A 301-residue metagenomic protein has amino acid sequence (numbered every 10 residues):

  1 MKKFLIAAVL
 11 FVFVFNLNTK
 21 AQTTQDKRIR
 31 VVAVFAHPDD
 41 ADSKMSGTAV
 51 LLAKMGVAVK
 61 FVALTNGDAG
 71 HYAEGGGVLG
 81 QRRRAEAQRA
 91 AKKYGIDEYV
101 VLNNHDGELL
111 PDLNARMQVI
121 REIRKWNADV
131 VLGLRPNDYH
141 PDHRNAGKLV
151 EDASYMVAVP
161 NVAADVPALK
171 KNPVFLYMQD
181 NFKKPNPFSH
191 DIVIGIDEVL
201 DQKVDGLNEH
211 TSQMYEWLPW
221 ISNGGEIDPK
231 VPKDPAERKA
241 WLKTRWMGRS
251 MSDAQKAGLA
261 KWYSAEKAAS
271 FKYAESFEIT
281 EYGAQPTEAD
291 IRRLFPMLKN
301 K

Functional and structural regions predicted by a protein language model:
M1-F4: Positively charged n-region of N-terminal signal peptides that target proteins for export
I6-N16: Bacterial N-terminal signal peptides
A21-W126, K148, M156, V166-P167: Active-site rim/loop-helix segments in enzyme catalytic domains that contact anionic ligands
V57, K170-F175: A short helix->loop->beta-strand "cap" motif at the edges of active sites that frequently abuts
D97, D129, P173: Conserved acidic residues
E122-D165: Active-site adenylate/phosphate-handling loop in enzymes that bind or generate adenylated species
H143, K148, D152, F175-Y177 (+1 more regions): Functional cores that coordinate and move charged inorganic groups
A163-A164, L169-K171, N186, I192-K301: C-terminal accessory domains and tails appended to enzymatic cores
